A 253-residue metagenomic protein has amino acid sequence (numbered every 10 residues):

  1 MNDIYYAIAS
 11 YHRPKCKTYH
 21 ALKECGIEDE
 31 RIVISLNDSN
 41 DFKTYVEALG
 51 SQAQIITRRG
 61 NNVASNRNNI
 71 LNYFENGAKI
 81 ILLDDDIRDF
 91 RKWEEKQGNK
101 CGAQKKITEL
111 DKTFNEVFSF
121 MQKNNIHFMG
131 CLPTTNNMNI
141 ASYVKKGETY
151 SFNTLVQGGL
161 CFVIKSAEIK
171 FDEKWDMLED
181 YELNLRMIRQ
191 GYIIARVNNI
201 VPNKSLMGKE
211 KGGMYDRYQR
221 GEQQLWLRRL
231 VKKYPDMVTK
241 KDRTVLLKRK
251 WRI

Functional and structural regions predicted by a protein language model:
N2-Y5, E24-I34, S51-Q54, A78: Short loop->beta transition adjacent to catalytic acidic/histidine clusters or analogous donor-positioning motifs
I4-Y5, S10-P14, W175-I253: C-terminal catalytic/acceptor-binding lobe
Y5-I27, N40-E47: Short, well-formed alpha-helical segments that are part of the catalytic scaffolds of diverse glycosyltransferases
Y11-K15, N40, I87-F90, N136-M138: Short acidic, S/G/P-rich loop/turn micro-motifs used as interaction or catalytic elements
K17-H20, K43-V46, R91-E94, N139-T149 (+1 more regions): A short acidic (Asp/Glu
S35-L83, R88-G102: Active-site-proximal specificity loops/subdomain of glycosyltransferases
K79-D84, H127-L132, I194-V197, T239-K241: A structural signal for short, well-ordered beta-strand segments and their strand-loop junctions that often border
F90-E182: Conserved catalytic core of nucleotide-sugar-dependent glycosyltransferases
